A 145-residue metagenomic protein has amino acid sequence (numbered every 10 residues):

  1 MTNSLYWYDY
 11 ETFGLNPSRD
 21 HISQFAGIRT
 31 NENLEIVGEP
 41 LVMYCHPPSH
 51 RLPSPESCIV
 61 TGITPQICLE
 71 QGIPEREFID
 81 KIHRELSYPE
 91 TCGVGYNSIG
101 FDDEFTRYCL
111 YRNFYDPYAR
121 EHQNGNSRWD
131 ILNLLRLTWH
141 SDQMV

Functional and structural regions predicted by a protein language model:
M1-Y111: Conserved non-catalytic scaffold segment of RNase H-like nuclease domains
P89, N113-P117, D142: Amphipathic alpha-helical interaction segments
V94-S98, A119-S127: Short, well-structured alpha-helical patches and their helix-loop capping segments that border functional surfaces
Y108-Q123: A short alpha->loop->secondary-structure connector
G125-V145: Short alpha-helix plus adjacent loop in nuclease-associated cores
